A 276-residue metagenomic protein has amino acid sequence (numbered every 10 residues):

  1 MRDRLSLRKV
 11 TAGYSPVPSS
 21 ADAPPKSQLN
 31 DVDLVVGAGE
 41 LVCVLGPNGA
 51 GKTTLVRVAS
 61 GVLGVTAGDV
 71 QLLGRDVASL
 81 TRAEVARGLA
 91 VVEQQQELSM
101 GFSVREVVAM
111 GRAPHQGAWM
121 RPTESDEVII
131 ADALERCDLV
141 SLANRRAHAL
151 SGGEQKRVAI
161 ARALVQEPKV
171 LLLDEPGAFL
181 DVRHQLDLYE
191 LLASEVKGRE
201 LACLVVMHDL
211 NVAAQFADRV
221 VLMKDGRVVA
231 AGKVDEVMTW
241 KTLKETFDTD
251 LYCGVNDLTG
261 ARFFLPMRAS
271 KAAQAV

Functional and structural regions predicted by a protein language model:
L45-P47: The feature captures the beta-strand-to-loop junction immediately N-terminal to the Walker
S60: Helix-to-loop junction immediately C-terminal to a conserved catalytic motif
G68-D76, V85: Conserved ABC transporter NBD signature motif
A109, E124-L142: Conserved ABC ATPase "signature" region
R146-L150, E154: Conserved ABC ATPase signature
E167: Conserved catalytic motifs of ABC-family nucleotide-binding domains
L171-E175: Catalytic Walker B motif of ABC-type/P-loop ATPase nucleotide-binding domains
